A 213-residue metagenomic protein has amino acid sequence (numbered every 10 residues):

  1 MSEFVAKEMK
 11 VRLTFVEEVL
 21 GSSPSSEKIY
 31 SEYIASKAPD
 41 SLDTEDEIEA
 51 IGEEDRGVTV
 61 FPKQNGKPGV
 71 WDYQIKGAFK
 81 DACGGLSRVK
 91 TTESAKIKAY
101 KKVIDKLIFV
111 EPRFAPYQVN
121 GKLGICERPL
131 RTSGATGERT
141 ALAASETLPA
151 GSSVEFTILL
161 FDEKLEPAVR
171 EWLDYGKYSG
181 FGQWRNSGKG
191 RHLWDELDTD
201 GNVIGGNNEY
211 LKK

Functional and structural regions predicted by a protein language model:
M1-K213: RNA-interacting cores
